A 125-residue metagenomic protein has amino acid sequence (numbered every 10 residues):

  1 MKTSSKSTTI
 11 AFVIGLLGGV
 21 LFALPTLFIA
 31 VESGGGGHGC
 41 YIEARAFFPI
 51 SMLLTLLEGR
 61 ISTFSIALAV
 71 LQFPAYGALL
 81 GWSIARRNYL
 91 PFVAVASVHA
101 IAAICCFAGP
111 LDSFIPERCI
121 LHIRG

Functional and structural regions predicted by a protein language model:
M1-S4: Short, Lys/Arg-rich, polar N-terminal cytosolic tail immediately upstream of the first transmembrane signal-anchor
K6-S33: N-terminal signal-anchor transmembrane alpha helix
S7-I10, R60-F64, L90-P91: Membrane-interface starts of transmembrane alpha-helices
G18-P25, I50, A96-G109: Aromatic-anchored segments of alpha-helical transmembrane domains
V31-F64: Extracytosolic (periplasmic/ER-lumenal) interhelical loops and adjacent juxtamembrane/interface segments of multi-pass
F64-L79: Hydrophobic alpha-helical transmembrane segments
G81-I101: Interfacial loop-to-transmembrane junctions
A103-G125: Juxtamembrane boundary at the C-terminal end of a transmembrane helix
